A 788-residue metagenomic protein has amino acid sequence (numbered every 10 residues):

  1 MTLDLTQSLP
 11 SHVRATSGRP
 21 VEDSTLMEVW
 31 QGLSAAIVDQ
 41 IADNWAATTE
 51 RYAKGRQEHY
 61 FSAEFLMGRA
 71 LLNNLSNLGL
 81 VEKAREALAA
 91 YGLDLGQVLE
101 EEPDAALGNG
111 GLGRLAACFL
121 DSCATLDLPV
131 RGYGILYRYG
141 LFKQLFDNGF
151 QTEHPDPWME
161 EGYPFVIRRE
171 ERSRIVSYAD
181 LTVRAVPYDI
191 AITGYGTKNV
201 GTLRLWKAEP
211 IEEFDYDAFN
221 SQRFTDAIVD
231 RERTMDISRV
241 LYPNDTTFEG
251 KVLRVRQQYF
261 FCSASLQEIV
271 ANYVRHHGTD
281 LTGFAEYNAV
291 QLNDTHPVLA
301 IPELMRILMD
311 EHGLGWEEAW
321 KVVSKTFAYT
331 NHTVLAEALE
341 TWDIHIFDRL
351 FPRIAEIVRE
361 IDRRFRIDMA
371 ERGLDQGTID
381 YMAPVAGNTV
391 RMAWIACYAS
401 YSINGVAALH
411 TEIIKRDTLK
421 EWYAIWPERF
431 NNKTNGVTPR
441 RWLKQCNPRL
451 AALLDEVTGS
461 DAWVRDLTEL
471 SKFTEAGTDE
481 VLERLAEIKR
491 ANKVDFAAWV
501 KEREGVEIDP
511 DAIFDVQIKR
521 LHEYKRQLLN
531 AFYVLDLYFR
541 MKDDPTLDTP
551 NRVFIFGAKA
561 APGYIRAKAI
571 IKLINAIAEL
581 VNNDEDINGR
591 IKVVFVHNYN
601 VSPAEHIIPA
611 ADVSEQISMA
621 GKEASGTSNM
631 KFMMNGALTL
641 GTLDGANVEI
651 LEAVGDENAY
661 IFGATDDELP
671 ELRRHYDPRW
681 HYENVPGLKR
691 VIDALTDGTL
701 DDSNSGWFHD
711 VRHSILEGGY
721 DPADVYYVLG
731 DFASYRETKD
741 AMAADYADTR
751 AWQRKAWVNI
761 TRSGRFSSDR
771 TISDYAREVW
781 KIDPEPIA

Functional and structural regions predicted by a protein language model:
M1-A788: A conserved ligand/cofactor-binding region detector
